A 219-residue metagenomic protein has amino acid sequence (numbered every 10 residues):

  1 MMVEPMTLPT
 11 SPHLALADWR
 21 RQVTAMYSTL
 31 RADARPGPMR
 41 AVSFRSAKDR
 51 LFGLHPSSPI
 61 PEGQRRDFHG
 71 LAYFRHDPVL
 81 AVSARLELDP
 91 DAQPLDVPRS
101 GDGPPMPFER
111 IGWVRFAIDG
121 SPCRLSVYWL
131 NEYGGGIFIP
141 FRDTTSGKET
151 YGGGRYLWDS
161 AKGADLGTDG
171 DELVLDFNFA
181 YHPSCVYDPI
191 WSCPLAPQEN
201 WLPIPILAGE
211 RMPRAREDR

Functional and structural regions predicted by a protein language model:
M2-Y133, P140-T145, G152-A161, T168 (+3 more regions): A compositional/structural signature for long, glycine/proline-rich flexible linkers and loops on extracytoplasmic
T144-G147, A164, A180-P183: Short Gly/Pro-enriched loop/turn and capping motifs at secondary-structure junctions
L166-E172, F179-A180: Well-ordered alpha/beta subsegment
